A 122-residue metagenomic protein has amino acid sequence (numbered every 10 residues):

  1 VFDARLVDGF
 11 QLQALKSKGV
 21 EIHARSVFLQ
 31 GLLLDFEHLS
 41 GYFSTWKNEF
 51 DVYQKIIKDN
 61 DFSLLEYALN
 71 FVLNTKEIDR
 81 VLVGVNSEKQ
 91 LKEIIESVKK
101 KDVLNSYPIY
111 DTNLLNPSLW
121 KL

Functional and structural regions predicted by a protein language model:
V1-L115, L119-K121: Beta/alpha (TIM)-barrel catalytic core signal, keyed to glycine-rich beta->alpha loops juxtaposed to Asp/Glu that bind
